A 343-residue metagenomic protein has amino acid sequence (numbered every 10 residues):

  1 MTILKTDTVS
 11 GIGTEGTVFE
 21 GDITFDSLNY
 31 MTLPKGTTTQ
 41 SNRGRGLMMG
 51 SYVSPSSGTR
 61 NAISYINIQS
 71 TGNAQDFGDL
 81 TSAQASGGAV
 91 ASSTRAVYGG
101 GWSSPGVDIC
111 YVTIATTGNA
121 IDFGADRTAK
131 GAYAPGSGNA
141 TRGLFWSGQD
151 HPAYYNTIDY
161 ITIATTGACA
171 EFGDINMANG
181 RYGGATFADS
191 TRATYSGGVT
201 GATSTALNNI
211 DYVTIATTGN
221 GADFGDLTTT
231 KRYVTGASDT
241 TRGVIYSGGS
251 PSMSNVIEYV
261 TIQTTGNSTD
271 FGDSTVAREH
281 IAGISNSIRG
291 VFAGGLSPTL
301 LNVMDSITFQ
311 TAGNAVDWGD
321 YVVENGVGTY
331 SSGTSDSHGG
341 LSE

Functional and structural regions predicted by a protein language model:
T2-E343: Polar, enzyme-active/binding microenvironments
